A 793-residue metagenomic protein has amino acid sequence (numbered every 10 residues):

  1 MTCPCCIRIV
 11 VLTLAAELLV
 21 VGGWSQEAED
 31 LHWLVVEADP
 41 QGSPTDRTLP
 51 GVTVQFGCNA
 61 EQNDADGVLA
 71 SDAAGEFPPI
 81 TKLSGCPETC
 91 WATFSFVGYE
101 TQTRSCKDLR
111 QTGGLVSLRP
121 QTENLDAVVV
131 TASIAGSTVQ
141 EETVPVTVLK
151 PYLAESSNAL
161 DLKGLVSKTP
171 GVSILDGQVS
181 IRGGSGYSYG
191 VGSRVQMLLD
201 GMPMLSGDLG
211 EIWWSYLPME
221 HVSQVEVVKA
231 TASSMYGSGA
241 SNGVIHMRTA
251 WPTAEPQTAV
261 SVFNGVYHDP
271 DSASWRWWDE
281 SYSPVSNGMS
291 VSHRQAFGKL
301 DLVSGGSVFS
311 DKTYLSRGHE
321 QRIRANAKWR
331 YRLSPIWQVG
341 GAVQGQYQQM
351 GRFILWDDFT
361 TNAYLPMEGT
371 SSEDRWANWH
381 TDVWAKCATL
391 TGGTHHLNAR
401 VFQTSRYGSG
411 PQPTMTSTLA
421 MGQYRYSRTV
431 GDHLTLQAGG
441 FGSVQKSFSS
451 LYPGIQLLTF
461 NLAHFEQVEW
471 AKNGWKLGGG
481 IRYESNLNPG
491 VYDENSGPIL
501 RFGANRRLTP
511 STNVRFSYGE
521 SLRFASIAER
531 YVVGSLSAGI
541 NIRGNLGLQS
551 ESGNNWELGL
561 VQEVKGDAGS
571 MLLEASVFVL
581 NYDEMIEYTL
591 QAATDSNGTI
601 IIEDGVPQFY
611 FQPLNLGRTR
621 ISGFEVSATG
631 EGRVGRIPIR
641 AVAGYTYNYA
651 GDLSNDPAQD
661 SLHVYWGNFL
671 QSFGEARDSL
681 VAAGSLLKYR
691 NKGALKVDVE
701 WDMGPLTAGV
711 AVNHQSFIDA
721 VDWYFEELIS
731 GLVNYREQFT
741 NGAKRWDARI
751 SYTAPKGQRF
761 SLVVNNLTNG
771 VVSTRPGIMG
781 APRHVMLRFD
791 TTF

Functional and structural regions predicted by a protein language model:
V36, S43-P44, V52-N59, W91-Y99 (+1 more regions): Short, acidic, small-residue-rich periplasmic hinge/interaction motif at the N-terminus of Gram-negative outer-membrane
G113-S117, L162-L165, S180-R182, V195-L198 (+4 more regions): N-terminal periplasmic accessory domains that precede and gate Gram-negative outer-membrane beta-barrel machines
K163-M202, S206: Extracytoplasmic beta-strand/coil segments of soluble accessory domains associated with Gram-negative outer-membrane
M202-T231, S281: Short acidic/polar hinge/loop motifs at secondary-structure boundaries that mediate gating or recognition
S261, A471, F578-N581, P607-Y724: Gram-negative outer-membrane beta-barrel transporters
D311-L419, S537, V771: Flexible loop and strand-edge segments within Gram-negative outer membrane beta-barrel domains
D357-T360, L487, Y492, R506 (+5 more regions): Surface-exposed extracellular loop regions of Gram-negative outer-membrane beta-barrel proteins, predominantly
M415, L419-R425, L457, A463-F465 (+5 more regions): Outer membrane beta-barrel strand-and-loop segments of large Gram-negative receptors, especially TonB-dependent
